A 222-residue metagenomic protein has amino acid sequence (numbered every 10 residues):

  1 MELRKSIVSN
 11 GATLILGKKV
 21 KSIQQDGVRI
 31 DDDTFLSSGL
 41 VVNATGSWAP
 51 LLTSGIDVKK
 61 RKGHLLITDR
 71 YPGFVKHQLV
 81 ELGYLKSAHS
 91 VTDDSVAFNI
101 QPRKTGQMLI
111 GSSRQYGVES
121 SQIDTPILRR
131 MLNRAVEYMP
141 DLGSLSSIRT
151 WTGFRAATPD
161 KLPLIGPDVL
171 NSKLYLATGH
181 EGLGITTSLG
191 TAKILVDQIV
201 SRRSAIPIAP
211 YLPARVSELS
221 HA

Functional and structural regions predicted by a protein language model:
M1-N10, S113-Y116, S172, T178-H180: Helix-loop-beta segment of a Rossmann-like dinucleotide-binding subdomain
M1-Q25: Helical element adjacent to the flavin cofactor pocket in flavoenzyme catalytic cores
M1-S6, Q122-I127, T186: Short beta-strand to alpha-helix junction loop
K5-S6, L40, A44-T45, G190-Q198: Active-site-proximal alpha-helical segments within enzyme catalytic domains
D31-L40: Core beta-strand elements of the Rossmann-like FAD/NAD(P) dinucleotide-binding domain in flavoenzyme oxidoreductases
L40, S47-T150, F154-V169: Active-site substrate-recognition segment that forms the wall of the catalytic cavity or substrate channel
T45-G46, T178: Glycine-rich, N-terminal phosphate-binding loop of Rossmann-like dinucleotide-binding domains
P126-R130, V136-A222: C-terminal catalytic lobe of FAD-dependent flavoproteins
